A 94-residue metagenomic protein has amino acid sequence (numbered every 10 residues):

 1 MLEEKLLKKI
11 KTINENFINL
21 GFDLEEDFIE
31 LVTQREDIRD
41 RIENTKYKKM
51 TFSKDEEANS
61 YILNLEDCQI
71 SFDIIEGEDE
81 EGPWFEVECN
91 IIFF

Functional and structural regions predicted by a protein language model:
M1-I38: N-terminal trafficking/processing presequences and adjacent post-cleavage segments of proteins routed to secretion
E25-F93: Acidic, low-complexity, intrinsically disordered interaction modules
